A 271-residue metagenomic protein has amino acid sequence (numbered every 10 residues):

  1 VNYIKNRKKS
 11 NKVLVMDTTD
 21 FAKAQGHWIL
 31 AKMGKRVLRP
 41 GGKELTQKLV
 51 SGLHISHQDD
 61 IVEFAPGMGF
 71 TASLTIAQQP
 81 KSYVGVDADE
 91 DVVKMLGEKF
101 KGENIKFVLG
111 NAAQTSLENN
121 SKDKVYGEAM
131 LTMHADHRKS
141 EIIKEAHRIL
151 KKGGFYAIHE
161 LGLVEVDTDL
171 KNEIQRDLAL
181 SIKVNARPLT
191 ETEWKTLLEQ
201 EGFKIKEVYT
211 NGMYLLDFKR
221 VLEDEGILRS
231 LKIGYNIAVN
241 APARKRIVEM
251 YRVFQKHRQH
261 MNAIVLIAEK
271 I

Functional and structural regions predicted by a protein language model:
I29-M33, G162-V184: Short, glycine-/aromatic-enriched active-site segment of Class I SAM-dependent methyltransferases
R39-H57: Conserved alpha-helix/loop element of class I SAM-dependent methyltransferases that forms part of the SAM/SAH-binding
Q58-G67: Conserved class I S-adenosyl-L-methionine
G67-Q114: Class I SAM-dependent methyltransferase SAM/SAH-binding core
A113-V125: A short acidic, Gly/Pro-enriched loop at the edge of an enzyme's catalytic core that lines a small-molecule cofactor
S140-F155: A short glycine-rich, Lys/Arg-flanked "PGG" loop and its adjoining helix->strand segment in the class I
A186-E201: Short alpha-helix
E207-I271: Conserved Class I S-adenosyl-L-methionine
